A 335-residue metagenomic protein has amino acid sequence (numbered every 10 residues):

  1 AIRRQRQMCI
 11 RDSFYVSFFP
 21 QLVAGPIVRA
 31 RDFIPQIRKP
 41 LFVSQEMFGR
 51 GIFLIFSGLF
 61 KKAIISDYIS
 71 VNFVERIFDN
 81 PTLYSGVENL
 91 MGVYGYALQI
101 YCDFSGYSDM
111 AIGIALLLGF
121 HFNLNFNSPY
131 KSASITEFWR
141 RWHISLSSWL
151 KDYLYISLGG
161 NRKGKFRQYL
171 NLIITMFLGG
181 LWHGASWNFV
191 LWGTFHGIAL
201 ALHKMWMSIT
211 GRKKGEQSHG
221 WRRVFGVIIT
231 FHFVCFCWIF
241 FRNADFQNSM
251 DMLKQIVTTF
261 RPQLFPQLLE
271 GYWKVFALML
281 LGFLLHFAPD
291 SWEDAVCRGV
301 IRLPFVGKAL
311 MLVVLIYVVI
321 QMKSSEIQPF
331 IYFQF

Functional and structural regions predicted by a protein language model:
R3-Q7, R11-Q334: Membrane-embedded transmembrane alpha-helical bundles that form the catalytic cores of multi-pass lipid-modifying
